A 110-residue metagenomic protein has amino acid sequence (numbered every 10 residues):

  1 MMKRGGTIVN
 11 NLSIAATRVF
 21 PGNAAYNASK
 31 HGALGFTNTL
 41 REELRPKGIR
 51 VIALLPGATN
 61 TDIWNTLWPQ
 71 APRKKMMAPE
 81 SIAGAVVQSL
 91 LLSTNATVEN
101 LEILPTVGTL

Functional and structural regions predicted by a protein language model:
M1, R18, T39-I49: Active-site-adjacent segment of SDR/Rossmann-fold oxidoreductases
S13: Residue(s) in the substrate-gating loop at a strand-loop-helix junction that position the organic substrate next
F20-A24, K75: Active-site loop immediately N-terminal to the catalytic Tyr-X3-Lys motif of short-chain dehydrogenase/reductase
S29: Active-site helix of classical SDR
G32, F36-L44, L54: Hydrophobic alpha-helix immediately C-terminal to the catalytic Tyr-X-X-X-Lys motif of short-chain
R45, T59-N60, W64, T106-G108: Conserved sequence/active-site signature of Rossmann-fold short-chain dehydrogenase/reductase
R50-P56, N60: Conserved SDR Rossmann-fold cofactor-binding beta-strand/turn motif
A53-L54, P69-L110: C-terminal helical subdomain
